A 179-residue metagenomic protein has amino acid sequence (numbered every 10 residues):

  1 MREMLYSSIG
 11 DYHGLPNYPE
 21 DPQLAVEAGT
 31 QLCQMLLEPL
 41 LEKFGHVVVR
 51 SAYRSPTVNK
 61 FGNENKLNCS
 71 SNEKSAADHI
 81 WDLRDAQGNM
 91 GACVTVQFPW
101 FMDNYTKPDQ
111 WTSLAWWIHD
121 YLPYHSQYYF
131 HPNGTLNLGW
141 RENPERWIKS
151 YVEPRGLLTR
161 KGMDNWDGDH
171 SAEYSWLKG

Functional and structural regions predicted by a protein language model:
M1-S8: Conserved oxyanion/phosphate-binding beta-strand-loop segments in alpha/beta enzyme cores
G10-H119: Cell-envelope/glycan interface and biosynthesis
I80-G179: Catalytic cores and adjacent binding grooves of peptidoglycan-active enzymes
